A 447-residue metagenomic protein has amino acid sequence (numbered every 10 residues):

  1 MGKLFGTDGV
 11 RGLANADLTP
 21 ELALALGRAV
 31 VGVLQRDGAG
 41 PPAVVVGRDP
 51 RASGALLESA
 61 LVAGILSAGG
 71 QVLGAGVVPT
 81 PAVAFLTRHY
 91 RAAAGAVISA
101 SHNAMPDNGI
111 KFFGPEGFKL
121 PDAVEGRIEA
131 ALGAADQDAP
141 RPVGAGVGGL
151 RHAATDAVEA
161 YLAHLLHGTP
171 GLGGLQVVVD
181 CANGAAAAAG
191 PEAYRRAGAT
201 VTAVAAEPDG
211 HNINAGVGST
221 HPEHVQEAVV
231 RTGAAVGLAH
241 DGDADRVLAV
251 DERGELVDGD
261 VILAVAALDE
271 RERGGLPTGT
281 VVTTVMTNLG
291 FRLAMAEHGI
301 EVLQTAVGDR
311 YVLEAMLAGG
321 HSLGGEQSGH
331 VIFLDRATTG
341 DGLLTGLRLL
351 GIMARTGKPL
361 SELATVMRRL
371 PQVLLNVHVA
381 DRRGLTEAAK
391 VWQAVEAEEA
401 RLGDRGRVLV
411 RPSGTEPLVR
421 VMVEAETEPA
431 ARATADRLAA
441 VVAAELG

Functional and structural regions predicted by a protein language model:
M1-A63, S67-A68, G74, A93-A94 (+2 more regions): An N-terminal, well-structured beta->alpha segment
F5-G6, V46, V72-V77, V97-I98 (+9 more regions): General beta-strand structural signal in soluble alpha/beta enzymes
D8, V46, V83, A96 (+11 more regions): Buried hydrophobic positions in well-ordered alpha/beta secondary-structure cores of metabolic enzymes
L13, N108-T232: Gly/Ser/Thr-enriched, mixed-charge loops and adjacent short helices that form phosphate/oxyanion-binding elements
G32, R36, A43-D107, E192-V250: N-terminal small/polar loop signature for handling phosphorylated ligands or for N-terminal nucleophile
V45, A235-V236, R273-G447: Phosphate-binding and adjacent anionic-ligand microenvironments
A82, G126-L162, E252-Q327, I332-F333: Proline/glycine-rich low-complexity loops and linkers
P106-G133, V250-A266, A337-M353: A short, gly/pro- and small-residue-rich
